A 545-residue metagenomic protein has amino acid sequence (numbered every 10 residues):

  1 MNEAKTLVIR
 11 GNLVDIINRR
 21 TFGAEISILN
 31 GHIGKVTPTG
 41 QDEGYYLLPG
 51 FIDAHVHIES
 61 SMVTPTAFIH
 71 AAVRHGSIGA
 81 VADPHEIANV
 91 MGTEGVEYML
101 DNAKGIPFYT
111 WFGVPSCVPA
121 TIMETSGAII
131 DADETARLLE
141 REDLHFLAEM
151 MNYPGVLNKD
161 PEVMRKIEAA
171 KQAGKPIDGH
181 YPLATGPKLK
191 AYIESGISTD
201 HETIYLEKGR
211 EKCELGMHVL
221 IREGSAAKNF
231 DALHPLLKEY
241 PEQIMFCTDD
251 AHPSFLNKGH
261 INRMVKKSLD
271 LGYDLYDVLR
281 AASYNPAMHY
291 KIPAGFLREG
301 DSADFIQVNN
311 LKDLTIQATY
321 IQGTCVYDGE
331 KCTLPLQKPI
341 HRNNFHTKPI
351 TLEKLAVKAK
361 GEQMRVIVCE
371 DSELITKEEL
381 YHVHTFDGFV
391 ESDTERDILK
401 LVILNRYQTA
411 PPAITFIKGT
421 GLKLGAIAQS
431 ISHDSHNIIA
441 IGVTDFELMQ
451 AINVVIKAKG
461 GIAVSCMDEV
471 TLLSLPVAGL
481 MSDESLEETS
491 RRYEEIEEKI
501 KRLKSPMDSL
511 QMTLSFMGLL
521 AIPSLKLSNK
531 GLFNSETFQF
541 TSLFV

Functional and structural regions predicted by a protein language model:
M1-A24, L29, V73-H75, F255-G272 (+1 more regions): Active-site microenvironment of metallo-dependent hydrolases
N2-R10, N30-A82, V402: Replace "His-x-His-based motif
G11, G31, G44, H55 (+9 more regions): Divalent metal-coordination and catalytic microenvironments
L48-H55, A82-H85, G113, A148 (+3 more regions): Active-site neighborhood of phospho(di)ester-bond hydrolases with catalytic His/Asp-centered motifs
I52-T64, P119-A132, S198: Active-site mouth loops of central-metabolism enzymes
I69-P176, L472-S474: Divalent-metal coordination cores built from histidine and acidic residues
P84-I87, P115-S116, N152, P182-L183 (+5 more regions): Short, ordered loop/turn segments at secondary-structure junctions
I129-A148, G155-L220, A227-F246, L256-L271 (+2 more regions): Histidine/acidic residue-rich metal-binding segments in metalloenzymes
